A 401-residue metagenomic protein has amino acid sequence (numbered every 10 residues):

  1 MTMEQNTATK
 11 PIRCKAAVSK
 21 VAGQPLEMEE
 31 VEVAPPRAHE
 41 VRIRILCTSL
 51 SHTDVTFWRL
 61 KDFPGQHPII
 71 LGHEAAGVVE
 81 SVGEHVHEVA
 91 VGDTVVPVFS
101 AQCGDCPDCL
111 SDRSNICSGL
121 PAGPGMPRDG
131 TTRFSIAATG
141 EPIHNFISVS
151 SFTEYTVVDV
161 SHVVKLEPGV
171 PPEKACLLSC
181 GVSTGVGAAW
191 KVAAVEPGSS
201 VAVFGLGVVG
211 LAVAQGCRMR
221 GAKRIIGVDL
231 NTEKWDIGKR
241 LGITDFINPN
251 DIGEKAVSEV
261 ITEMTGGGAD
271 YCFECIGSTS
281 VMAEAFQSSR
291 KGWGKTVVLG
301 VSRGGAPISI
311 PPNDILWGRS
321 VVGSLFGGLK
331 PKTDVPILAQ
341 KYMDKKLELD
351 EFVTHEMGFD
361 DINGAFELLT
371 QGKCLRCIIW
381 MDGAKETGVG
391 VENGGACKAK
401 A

Functional and structural regions predicted by a protein language model:
T2-I12, V260, G267, A283-Q287 (+1 more regions): C-terminal hydrophobic helical "lid"/dimerization subdomain of Rossmann-like NAD(P)H-dependent oxidoreductases
E32-T48, K61-L110, N115, G123 (+1 more regions): Glycine-rich beta-strand-centered segment in the early N-terminal region that forms part of a ligand/cofactor-binding
C103-F204: NAD(P)H dinucleotide-binding glycine-rich loop of Rossmann-like/cofactor-binding domains, especially the beta1-alpha1
V203-L206, G216-E284, G305: Adenosine-nucleotide cofactor-binding segment
G210-L211: N-terminal Rossmann-fold NAD(P) dinucleotide-binding loop
S289-K291: Helix-to-beta-strand junctions that scaffold the AdoMet/dcAdoMet cofactor pocket in Class I SAM-dependent enzymes
G294-V297, S309-E351: Rossmann-fold dehydrogenase core element
